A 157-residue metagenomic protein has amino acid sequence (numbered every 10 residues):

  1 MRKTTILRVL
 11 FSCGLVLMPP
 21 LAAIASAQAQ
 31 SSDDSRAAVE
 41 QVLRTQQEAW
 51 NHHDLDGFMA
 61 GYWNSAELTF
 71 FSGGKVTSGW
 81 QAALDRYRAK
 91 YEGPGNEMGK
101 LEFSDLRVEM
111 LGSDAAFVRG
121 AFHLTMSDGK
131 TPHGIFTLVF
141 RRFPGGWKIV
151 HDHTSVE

Functional and structural regions predicted by a protein language model:
M1-G14: Bacterial N-terminal signal peptides that target proteins for export
L17-G61: Short, low-complexity N-terminal intrinsically disordered segments enriched in polar/charged residues
Q46, F58-M59, E67, A83 (+2 more regions): Hydrophobic pocket/interface hotspot
G61, E67-S78, E92-N96: A short gly/proline-enriched turn/hairpin at secondary-structure junctions
Y62, G74, R107, G120-F122 (+2 more regions): A mature extracytoplasmic/lumenal domain signature
A82-D128: Surface-exposed, charged secondary-structure patches
H133-E157: Short beta-strand edge/turn micro-motifs at domain boundaries
